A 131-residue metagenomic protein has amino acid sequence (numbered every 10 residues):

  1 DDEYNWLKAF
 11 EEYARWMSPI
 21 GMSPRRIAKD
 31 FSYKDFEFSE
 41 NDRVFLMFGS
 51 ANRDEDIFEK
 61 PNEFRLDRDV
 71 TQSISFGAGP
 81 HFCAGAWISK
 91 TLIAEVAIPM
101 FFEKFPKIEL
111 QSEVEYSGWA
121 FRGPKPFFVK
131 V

Functional and structural regions predicted by a protein language model:
D1-V131: Cytochrome P450
